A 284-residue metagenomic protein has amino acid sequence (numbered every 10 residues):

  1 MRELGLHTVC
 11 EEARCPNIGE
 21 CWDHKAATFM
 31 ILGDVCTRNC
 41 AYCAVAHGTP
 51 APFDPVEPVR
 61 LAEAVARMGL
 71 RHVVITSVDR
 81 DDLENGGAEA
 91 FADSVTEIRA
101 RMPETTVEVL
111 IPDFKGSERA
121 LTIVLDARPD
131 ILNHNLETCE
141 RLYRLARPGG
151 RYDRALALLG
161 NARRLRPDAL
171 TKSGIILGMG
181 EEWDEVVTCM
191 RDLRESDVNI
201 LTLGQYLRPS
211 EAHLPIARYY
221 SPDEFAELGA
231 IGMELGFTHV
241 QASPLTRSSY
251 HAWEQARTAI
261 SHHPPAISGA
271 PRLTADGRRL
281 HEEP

Functional and structural regions predicted by a protein language model:
M1-T28, V59, E63, D93-E104 (+2 more regions): Auxiliary Fe-S-binding modules of radical SAM enzymes
E11, I18, L32-D34, A46 (+4 more regions): Fold-independent oxyanion-binding glycine-rich loops and adjacent beta-strand/coil segments at enzyme active sites
P16, T37, E140: Nucleotide phosphate-binding site architecture
E20-E57: Canonical Radical SAM [4Fe-4S] cluster-binding loop centered on the CxxxCxxC motif and its immediate flanking residues
V35, N39, A44, G69 (+4 more regions): Conserved functional loop/turn residues at catalytic and ligand-binding sites
C36, D79-D82, F114, G180 (+1 more regions): Short, glycine/serine-rich, charged loops/turns that create anion-binding and catalytic segments at active sites
N39, L83, L142, E211 (+1 more regions): Glycine/Thr-rich phosphate-binding loops of Rossmann-like dinucleotide-binding domains
A44-R60, R67-G160, K172, I200-T202: Core AdoMet radical
